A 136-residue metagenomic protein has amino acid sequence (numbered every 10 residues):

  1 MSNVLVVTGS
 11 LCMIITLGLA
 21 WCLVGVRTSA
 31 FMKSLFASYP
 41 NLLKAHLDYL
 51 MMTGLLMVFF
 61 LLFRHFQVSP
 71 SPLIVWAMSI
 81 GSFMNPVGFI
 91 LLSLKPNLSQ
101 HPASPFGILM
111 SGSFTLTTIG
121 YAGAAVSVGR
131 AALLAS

Functional and structural regions predicted by a protein language model:
M1-V24: N-terminal signal-anchor transmembrane alpha helix
V6, P70-M78: Membrane-interfacial loop-to-transmembrane alpha-helix junctions, especially the N-terminal start
L11, I15, L19, P40-H65 (+1 more regions): Core segments of alpha-helical transmembrane spans in multipass integral membrane proteins
C22-S38: Membrane-interface helix-loop junction between the first two transmembrane segments
S29-M32, F59-S69, L98: Membrane-helix interface/capping segments
H46, P105-T118: Individual transmembrane alpha-helices with interfacial aromatic-anchor signatures
N85-H101: Transmembrane alpha-helical segments of integral membrane proteins
A125-S136: Juxtamembrane boundary at the C-terminal end of a transmembrane helix
